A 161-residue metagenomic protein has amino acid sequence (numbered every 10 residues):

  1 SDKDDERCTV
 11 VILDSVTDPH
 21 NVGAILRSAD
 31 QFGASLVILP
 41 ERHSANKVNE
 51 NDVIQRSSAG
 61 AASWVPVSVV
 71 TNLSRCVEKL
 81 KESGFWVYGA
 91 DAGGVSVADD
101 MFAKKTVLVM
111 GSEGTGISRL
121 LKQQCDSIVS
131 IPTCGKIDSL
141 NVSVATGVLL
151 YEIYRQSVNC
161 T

Functional and structural regions predicted by a protein language model:
S1-V95: RNA substrate-binding interface of SAM-dependent RNA methyltransferases
L13, L73, L80, L108 (+2 more regions): Generic leucine side-chain signal with a strong bias for well-ordered alpha-helical environments
L26, K81-S83, F102, S112 (+2 more regions): Surface-exposed beta-strand edges and their flanking turn/coil or helix-capping segments
D30-Q31, Q55-A61, R119-T161: Structured adenosyl-cofactor binding patch, chiefly the S-adenosyl-L-methionine
Y88-K136, N141: Active-site/ligand-binding-proximal alpha/beta "capping" segment
